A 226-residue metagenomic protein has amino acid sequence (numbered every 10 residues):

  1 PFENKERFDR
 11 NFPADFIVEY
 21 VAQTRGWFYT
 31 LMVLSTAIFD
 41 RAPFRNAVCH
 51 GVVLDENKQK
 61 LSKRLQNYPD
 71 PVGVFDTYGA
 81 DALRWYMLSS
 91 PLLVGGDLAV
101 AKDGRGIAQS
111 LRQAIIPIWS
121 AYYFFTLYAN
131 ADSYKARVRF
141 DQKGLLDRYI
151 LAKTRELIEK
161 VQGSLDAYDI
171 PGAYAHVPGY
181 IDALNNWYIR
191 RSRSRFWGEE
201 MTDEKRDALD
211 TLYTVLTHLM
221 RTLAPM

Functional and structural regions predicted by a protein language model:
P1-A99: Alpha-helical recognition segments enriched in aromatics with Gly/Pro capping that present substrate-recognition
F44, V74-M226: Helix-rich, typically C-terminal accessory recognition domains appended to large enzymatic cores
